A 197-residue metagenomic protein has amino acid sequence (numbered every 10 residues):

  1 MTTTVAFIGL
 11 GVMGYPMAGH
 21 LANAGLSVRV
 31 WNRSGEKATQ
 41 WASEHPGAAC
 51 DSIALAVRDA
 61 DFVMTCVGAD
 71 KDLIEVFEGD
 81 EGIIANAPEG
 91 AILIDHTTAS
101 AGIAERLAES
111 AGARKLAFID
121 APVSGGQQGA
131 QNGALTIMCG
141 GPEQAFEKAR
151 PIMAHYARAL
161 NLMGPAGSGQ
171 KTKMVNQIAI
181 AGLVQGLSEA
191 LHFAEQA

Functional and structural regions predicted by a protein language model:
M1-T65, A91, H96-T97, Q127: NAD(P)+-binding Rossmann beta1-loop-alpha1 motif at the extreme N-terminus of oxidoreductases
V5, T98-I178: Rossmann-fold dinucleotide-binding core
A38, L107, A190: Aromatic/hydrophobic pocket-lining residues that form π-stacking "cages" and hydrophobic walls in ligand
I53-R58, F62-V63, D70-L135: Rossmann-like NAD(P)(H) cofactor-binding subdomain of soluble oxidoreductases
R150, T172-I178, G182-A197: Anionic-ligand binding region
